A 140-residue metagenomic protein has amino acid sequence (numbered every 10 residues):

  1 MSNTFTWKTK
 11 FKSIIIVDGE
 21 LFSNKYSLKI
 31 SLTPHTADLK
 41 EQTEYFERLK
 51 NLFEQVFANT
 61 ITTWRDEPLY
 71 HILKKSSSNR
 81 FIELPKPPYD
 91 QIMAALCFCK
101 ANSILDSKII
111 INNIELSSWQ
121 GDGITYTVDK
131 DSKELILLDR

Functional and structural regions predicted by a protein language model:
M1-G19, N24, L135-R140: Aromatic/basic-lined ligand-recognition segments that form π-stacking hydrophobic pockets flanked by Lys/Arg to engage
F5, T9, P88, I124: A broad, low-specificity signal marking well-ordered, structured residues that form hydrophobic/aromatic
K10, S27-T33, E115-S117: Residue-level recognition of well-ordered beta-strand positions that form the cores of beta-sheet-rich folds across
V17-C99, S103: Histidine-centered catalytic/metal-coordination loop motif
I104-S118: Short, surface-exposed ligand- or partner-binding patches at beta-edge/loop junctions that are enriched in aromatics
L116-R140: Short, low-complexity, polybasic intrinsically disordered segments
